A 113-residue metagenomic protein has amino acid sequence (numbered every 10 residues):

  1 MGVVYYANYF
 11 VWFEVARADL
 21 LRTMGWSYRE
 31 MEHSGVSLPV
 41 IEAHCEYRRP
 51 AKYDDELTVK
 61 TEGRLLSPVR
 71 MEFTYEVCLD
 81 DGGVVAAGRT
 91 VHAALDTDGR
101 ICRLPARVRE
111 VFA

Functional and structural regions predicted by a protein language model:
M1-V40, T97-A113: Hot-dog-fold acyl-thioester-processing enzymes
Y6-A7, P50-D54: Short, structured secondary-structure boundary patches
E14, M24, M31, H44 (+4 more regions): Preference for short coil/turn "hinge" residues that link or interrupt alpha-helices
Y28-R29, G35-V36, D55-L57, F73-T74: Short, positively charged
I41-Y47, T58-K60, T74: Short structured motifs
K52-E56, R64-A113: HotDog/MaoC-like acyl-thioester-processing domains
